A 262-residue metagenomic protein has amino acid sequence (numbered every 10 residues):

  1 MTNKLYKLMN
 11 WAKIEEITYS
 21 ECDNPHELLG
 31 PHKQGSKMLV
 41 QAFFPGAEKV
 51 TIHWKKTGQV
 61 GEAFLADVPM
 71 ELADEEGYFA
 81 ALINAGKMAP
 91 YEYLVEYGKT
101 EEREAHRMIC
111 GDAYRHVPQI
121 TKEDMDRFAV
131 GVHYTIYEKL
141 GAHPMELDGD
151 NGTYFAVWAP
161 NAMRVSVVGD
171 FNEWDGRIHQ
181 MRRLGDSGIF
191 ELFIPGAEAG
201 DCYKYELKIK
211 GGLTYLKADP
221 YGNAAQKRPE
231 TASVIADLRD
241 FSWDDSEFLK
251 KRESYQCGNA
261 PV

Functional and structural regions predicted by a protein language model:
M1-K37, D74-A159, L184-V262: The feature marks proteins involved in alpha-glucan
K37-M38, V68: Beta-propeller folds
F43-K49, M88, W158-V165: Short proline/glycine-enriched turn/loop motifs at strand-loop junctions of beta-rich domains
V50-I52, V165-V167, Y203: Short beta-strand elements bearing conserved aromatic residues within extracellular beta-rich modules
K55-L65, G98-T100, D170-D175, K210: Change "in extracellular beta-sheet-rich domains … of secreted and cell-surface proteins" to "in beta-sheet-rich domains
E62-D74, G176-G185: Solvent-exposed serine/threonine-rich low-complexity stretches and specific carbohydrate-binding patches
